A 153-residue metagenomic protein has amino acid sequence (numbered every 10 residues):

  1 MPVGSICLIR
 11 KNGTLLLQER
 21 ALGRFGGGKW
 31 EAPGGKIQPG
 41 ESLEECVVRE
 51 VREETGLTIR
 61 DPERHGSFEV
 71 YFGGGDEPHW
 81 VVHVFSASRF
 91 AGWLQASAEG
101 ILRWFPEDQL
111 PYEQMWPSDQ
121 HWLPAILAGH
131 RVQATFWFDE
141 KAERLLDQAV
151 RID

Functional and structural regions predicted by a protein language model:
M1-L16, K36: Conserved N-terminal beta-strand and adjoining loop/helix that marks the start of the Nudix/MutT-like hydrolase domain
P2-I6, H79-V84, R131: Short hydrophobic/aromatic beta-strand or adjacent loop that forms the aromatic wall/cage of a ligand/substrate-binding
R24-G28, L94: A conserved beta-turn-beta hairpin within the catalytic core of GNAT-like acetyltransferases that forms part
I37-E63, V70-I126, Q148-D153: Unchanged
I126-D153: Charged phosphate-binding loop/patch that engages nucleotide di/tri-phosphates or the phosphate backbone of nucleic
